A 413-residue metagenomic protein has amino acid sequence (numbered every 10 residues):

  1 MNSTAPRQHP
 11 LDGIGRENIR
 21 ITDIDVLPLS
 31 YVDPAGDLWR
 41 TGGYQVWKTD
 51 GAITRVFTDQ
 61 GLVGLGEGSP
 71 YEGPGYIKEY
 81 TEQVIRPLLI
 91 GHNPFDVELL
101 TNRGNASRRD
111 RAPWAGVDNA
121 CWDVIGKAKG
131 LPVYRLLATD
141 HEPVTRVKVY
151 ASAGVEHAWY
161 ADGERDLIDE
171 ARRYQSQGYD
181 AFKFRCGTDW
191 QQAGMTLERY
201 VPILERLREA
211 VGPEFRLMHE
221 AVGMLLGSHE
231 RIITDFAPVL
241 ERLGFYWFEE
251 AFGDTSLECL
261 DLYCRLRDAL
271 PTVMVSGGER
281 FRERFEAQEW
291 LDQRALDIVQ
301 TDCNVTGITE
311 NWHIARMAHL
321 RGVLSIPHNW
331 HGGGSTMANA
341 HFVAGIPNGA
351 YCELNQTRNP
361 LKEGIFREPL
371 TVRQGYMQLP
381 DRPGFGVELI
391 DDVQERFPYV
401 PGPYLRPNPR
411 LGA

Functional and structural regions predicted by a protein language model:
N2-R7, L11-T22, L29-D33, G51 (+3 more regions): Flexible C-terminal active-site loop/helix
N18, D23, V56-A128: Metal- or metallocofactor-binding catalytic centers and their adjacent structured scaffolds across diverse enzyme
I21, G61, I85, V117 (+7 more regions): Conserved, mostly hydrophobic/aromatic
V32-R40: Short Pro/Gly-enriched beta-strand edge/turn motifs at strand-loop
G42-W47, R109, P113: Short Gly/Pro-enriched turn/cap motifs at secondary-structure boundaries
Y134-Y160, C186-G187, G212-M218, P271: N-terminal small/glycine-rich loop or linker at the start of catalytic domains across soluble metabolic enzymes
E170-R185: Catalytic domains of carbohydrate-active enzymes, especially glycoside hydrolases
W190-A193, E198-S335: Catalytic core of soluble alpha/beta enzymes
